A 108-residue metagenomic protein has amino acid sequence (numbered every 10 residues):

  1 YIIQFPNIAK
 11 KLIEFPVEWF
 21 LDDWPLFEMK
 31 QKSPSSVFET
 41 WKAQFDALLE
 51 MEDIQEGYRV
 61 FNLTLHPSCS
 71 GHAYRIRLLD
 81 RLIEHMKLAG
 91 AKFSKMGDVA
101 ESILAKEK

Functional and structural regions predicted by a protein language model:
Y1-E56: Active-site-adjacent pocket scaffolds in enzyme catalytic domains
S35-K108: C-terminal domain-boundary segment and adjacent tail
